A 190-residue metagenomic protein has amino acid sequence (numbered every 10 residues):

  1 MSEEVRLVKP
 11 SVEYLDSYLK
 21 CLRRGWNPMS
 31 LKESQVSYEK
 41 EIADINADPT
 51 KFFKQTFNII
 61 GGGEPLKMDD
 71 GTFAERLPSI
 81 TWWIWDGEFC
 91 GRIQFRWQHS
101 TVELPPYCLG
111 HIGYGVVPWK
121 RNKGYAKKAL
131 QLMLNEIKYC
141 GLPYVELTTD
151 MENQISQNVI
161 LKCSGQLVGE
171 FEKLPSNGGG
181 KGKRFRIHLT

Functional and structural regions predicted by a protein language model:
M1-H111, S176-T190: GNAT-family acyltransferases
L15-D16, K123, Q154: Loop/helix-junction capping segments adjacent to catalytic residues or to phosphate/diphosphate-binding pockets
P78-W82, V117, T148: Polytopic alpha-helical membrane proteins, predominantly small-molecule transporters/carriers
G113-V116, N122-Y139, N158-K162: Conserved acetyl-CoA-binding loop-helix of GNAT-fold acetyltransferases
V116, T149, I187-L189: Hydrophobic residues in beta-strands and at strand termini
Y139-T149: Conserved GNAT acetyl-CoA-binding A-motif
L147-Q157: Conserved beta-strand-loop-alpha-helix junction that forms the acyl-donor binding cleft
T148, S164-K183: Conserved catalytic-core motifs of GNAT/GCN5-like acyltransferases
